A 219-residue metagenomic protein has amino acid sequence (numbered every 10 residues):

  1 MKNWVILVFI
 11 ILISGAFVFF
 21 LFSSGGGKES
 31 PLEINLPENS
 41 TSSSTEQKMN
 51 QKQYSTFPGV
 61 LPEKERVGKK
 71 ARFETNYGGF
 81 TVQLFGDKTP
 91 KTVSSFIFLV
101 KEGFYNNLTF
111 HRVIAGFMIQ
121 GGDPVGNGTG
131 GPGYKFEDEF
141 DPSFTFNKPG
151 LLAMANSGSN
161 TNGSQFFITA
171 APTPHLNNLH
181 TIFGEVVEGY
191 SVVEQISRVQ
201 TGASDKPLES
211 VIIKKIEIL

Functional and structural regions predicted by a protein language model:
M1-L219: Cyclophilin-like peptidyl-prolyl cis-trans isomerases
